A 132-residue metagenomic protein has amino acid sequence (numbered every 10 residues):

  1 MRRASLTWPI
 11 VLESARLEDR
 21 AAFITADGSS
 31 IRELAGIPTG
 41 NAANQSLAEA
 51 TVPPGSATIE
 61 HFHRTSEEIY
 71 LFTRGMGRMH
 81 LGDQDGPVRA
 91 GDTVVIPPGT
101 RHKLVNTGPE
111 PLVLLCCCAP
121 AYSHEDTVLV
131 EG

Functional and structural regions predicted by a protein language model:
M1-Q45, I59, D126-G132: A short, N-terminal "cap"/entry segment at the start of jelly-roll beta-barrel domains of the cupin/DSBH fold
S30, A43-A48, T58, E68 (+3 more regions): A generic structural signal for short beta-strands and their flanking turns/coil linkers
E49-P53, F62-M79, C117: Short, conserved beta-strand element in jelly-roll/cupin
P54, T65-S66, Q84, T100-R101 (+1 more regions): A generic "binding-loop/recognition-motif" signal
T58-R64, V105-T107: Short histidine-centered beta-strand/loop micro-motifs that create catalytic or ligand/metal-coordination sites
R78, P98-H124: Ligand-binding loop in jelly-roll beta-barrel domains
D83-P98: Short acidic-glycine-tyrosine-enriched beta hairpin
